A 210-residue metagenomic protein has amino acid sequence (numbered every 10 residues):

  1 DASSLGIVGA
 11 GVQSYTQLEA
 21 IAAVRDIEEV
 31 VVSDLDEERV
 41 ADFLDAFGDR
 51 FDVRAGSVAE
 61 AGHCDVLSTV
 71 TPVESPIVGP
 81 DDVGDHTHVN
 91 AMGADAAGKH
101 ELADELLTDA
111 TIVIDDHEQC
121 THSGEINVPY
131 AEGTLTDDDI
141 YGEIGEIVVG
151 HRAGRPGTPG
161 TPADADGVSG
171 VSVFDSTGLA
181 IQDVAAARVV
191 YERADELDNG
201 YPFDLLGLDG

Functional and structural regions predicted by a protein language model:
D1-S4, D26, G84-D85: Short helix-loop-beta connector
L5-I7, S172: Conserved beta-strand elements of the Class I
G9-G11: Glycine-rich Rossmann-fold phosphate-binding loop(s) that bind the pyrophosphate of adenine dinucleotide cofactors
S14: N-terminal Rossmann-fold NAD(P) dinucleotide-binding loop
I21: Aromatic pocket-lining residues of Rossmann-like dinucleotide-binding sites
V24-F47: NAD(P)-binding Rossmann-fold cofactor-contacting core
D49-T134: Rossmann-like adenosine-cofactor binding region
H100-G210: Adenosine-phosphate binding glycine-rich loop
